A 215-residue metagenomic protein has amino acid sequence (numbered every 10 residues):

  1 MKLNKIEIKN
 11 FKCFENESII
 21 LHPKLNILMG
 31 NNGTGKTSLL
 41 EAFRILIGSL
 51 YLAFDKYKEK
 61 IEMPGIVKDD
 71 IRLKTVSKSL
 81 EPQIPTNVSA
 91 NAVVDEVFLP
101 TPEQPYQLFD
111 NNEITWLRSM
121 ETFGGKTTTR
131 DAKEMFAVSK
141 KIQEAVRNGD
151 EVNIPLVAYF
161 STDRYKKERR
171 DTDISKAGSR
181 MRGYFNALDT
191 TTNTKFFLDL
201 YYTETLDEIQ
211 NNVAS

Functional and structural regions predicted by a protein language model:
M1-Y202, A214: P-loop NTPase switch/coupling surface
D207-S215: A short, highly charged nucleic-acid-interacting micro-segment common to nuclease and nuclease-linked defense proteins
